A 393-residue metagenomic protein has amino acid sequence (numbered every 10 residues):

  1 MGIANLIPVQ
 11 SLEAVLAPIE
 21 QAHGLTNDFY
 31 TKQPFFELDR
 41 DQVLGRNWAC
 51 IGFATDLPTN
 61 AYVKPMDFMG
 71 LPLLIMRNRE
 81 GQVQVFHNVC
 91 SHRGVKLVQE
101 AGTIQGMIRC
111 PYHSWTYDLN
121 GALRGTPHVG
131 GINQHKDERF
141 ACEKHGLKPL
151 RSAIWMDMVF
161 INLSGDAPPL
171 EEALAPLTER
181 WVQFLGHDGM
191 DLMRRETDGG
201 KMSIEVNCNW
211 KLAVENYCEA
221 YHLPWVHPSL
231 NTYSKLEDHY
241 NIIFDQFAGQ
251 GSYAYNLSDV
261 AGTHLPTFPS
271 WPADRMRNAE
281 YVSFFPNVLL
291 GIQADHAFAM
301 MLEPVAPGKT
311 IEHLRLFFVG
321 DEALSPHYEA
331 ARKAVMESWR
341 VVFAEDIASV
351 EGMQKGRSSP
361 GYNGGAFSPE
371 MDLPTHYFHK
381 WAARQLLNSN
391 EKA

Functional and structural regions predicted by a protein language model:
M1-E13, L387-A393: Basic/polar N-terminal segments that are highly enriched at the extreme N-terminus, encompassing both cleavable
L12-N27, M193: Short, contiguous pre-domain boundary segments
P18, L25, F29-F68: Non-catalytic accessory segments flanking enzyme active sites
L44-W48, V95, H222: Generic structural signal for secondary-structure transition and capping sites
G45-P58, G131-K136, V282-P286: Short Pro/Gly-enriched beta-strand edge/turn motifs at strand-loop
D56-S164, E171-P176: Rieske [2Fe-2S] iron-sulfur-binding domain
R77, Q82, N88, A153-I154 (+1 more regions): C-terminal catalytic domain of Rieske-type non-heme iron oxygenases
